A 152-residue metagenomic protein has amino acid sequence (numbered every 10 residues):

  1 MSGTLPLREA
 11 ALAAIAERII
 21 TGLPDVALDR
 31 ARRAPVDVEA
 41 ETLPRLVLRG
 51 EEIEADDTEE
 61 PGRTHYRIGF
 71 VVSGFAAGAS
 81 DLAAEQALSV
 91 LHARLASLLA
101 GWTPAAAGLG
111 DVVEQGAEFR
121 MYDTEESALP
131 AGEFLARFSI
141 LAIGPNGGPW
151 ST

Functional and structural regions predicted by a protein language model:
M1-T42, G50-T152: Charged, amphipathic alpha-helical segments and their flanking helix caps
L46: Flexible glycan-contacting loops in extracellular carbohydrate-active proteins
